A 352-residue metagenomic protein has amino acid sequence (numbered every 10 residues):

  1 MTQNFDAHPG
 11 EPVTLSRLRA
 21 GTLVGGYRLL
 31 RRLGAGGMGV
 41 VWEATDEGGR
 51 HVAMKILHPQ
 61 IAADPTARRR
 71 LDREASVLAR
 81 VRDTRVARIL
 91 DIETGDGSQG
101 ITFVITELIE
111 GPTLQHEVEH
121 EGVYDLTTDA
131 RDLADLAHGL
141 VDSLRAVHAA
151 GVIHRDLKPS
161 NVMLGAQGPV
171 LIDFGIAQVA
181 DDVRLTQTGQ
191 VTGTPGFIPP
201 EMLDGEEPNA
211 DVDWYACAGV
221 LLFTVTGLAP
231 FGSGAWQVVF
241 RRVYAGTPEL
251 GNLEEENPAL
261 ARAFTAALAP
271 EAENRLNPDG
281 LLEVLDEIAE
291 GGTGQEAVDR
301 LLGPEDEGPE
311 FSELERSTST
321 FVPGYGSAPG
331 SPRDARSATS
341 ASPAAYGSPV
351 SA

Functional and structural regions predicted by a protein language model:
L29-G36, V41: Protein kinase glycine-rich loop
H58-R80: AlphaC helix of the eukaryotic protein kinase fold
I92-G95: Activation-segment/catalytic-loop signature of the eukaryotic protein kinase fold
Q99-T113, E117, E121: Conserved short submotifs of the Hanks-type protein kinase catalytic core that shape the nucleotide-binding pocket
L136-A137: Activation segment signature within eukaryotic-like protein kinase domains
L140-V152: Protein kinase catalytic-loop region centered on the HRD/HxD motif
G292-A352: Regulatory extensions appended to serine/threonine kinase catalytic cores
